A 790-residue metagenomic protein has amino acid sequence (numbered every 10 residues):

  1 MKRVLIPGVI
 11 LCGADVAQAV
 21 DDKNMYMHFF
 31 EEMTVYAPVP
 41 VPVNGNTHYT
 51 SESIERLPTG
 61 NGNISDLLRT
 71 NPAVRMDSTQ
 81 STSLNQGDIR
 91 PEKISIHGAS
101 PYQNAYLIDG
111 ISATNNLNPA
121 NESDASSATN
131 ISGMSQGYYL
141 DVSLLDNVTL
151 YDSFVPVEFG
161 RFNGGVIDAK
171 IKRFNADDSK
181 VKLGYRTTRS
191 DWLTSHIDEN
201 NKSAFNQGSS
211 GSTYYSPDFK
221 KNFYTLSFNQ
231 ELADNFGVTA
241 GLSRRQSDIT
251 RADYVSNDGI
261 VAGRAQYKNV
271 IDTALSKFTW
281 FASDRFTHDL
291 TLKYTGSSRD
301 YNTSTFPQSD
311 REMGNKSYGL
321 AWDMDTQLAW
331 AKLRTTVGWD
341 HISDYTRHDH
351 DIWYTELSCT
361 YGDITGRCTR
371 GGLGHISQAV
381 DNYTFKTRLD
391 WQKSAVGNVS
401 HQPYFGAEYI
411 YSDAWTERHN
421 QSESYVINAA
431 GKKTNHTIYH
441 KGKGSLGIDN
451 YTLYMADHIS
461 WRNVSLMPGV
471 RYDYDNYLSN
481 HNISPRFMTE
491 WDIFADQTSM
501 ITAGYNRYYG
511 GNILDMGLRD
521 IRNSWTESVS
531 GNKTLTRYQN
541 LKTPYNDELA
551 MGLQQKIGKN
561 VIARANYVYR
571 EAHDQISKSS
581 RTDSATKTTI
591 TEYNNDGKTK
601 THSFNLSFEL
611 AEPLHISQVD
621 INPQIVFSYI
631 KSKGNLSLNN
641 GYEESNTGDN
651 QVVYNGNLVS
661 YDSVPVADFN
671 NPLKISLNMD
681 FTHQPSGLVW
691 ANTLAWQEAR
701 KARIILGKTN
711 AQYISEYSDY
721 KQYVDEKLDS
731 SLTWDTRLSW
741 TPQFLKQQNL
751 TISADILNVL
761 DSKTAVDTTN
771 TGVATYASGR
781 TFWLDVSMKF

Functional and structural regions predicted by a protein language model:
D22, V39-P156, V166, K170-K172 (+2 more regions): Periplasmic N-terminal accessory/gating domains of Gram-negative outer-membrane beta-barrel systems
N116, K578, G687, A695-I714 (+2 more regions): C-terminal beta-signal and adjacent terminal beta-strands/loops of Gram-negative outer-membrane beta-barrel proteins
S123, S298, N476, F494-Y545 (+3 more regions): Surface-exposed extracellular loop regions of Gram-negative outer-membrane beta-barrel proteins, predominantly
S143, V157-F159, F174-V181, E231-F236 (+10 more regions): Short loop/turn motifs that connect adjacent beta-strands in outer-membrane beta-barrel proteins
S179-K180, T213-S298, N315-K332, V626: Transmembrane beta-barrel wall of Gram-negative outer-membrane proteins
V181-R189, A240-R244, L290-G296, T335-H341 (+9 more regions): Transmembrane beta-barrel strands of outer-membrane/channel proteins
L275-S298, R311-L478, S603-P613, S617-S628: Face-selective signature of the C-terminal outer-membrane beta-barrel domain
S460-S465, Y567-I576, D583-K708: Gram-negative outer-membrane beta-barrel transporters
